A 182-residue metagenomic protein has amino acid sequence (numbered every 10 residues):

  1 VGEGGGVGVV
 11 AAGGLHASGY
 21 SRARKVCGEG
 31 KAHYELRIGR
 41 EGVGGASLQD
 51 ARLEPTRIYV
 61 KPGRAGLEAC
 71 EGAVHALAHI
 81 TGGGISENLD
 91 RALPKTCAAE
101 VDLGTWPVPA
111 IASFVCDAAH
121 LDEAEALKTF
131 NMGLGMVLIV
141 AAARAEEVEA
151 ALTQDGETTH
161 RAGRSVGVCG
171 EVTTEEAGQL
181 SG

Functional and structural regions predicted by a protein language model:
V1-Q49, S86: Short, acidic (Asp/Glu-rich) active-site segment that either coordinates a divalent metal cofactor
H33-Y34, E41-R52, R57-G182: Glycine-/charge-enriched secondary-structure boundary and capping motifs
